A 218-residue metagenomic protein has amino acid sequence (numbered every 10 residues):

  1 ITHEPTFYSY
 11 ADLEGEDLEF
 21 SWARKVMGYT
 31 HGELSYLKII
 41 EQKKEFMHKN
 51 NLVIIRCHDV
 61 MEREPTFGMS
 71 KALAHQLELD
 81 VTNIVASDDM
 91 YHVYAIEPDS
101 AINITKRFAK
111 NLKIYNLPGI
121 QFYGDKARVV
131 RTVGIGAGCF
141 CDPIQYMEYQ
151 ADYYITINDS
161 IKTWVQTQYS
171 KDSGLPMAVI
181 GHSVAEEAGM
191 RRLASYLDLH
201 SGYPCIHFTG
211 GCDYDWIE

Functional and structural regions predicted by a protein language model:
I1-E218: Active-site catalytic microenvironments in core metabolic enzymes, especially phosphate/sugar-handling
